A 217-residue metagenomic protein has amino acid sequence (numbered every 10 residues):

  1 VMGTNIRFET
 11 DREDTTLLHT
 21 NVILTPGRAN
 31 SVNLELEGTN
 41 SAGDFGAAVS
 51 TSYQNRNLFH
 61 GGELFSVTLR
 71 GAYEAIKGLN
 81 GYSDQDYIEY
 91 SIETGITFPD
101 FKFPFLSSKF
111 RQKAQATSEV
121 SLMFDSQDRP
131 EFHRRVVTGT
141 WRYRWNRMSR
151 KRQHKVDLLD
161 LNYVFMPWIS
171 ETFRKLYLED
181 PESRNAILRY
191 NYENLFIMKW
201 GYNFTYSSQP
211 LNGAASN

Functional and structural regions predicted by a protein language model:
V1, I6-R7, G38-N40: Structural signature for solvent-exposed beta-strand/loop edge elements and short helix-capping sites, enriched
V1-T4, D14, A29-N33, A72 (+1 more regions): Transmembrane beta-strand segments of outer-membrane beta-barrel domains in Gram-negative and organellar OMPs
E9-E13: AMP-binding (ANL) adenylation modules
T15, A29, D44, H60-G62: A cross-taxa feature marking solvent-exposed loop/turn segments within ectodomains of secreted and single-pass membrane
T15-G27, V49-N55: N-terminal periplasmic accessory domains that precede and gate Gram-negative outer-membrane beta-barrel machines
N30-Q54, S66: Small-polar (Ser/Thr/Gly)-enriched, low-hydrophobicity segments that adopt extended beta-strand/coil conformations
R56-L58, Q85: Membrane-proximal, glycine/serine-rich, low-complexity loop/turn segments characteristic of large bacterial
